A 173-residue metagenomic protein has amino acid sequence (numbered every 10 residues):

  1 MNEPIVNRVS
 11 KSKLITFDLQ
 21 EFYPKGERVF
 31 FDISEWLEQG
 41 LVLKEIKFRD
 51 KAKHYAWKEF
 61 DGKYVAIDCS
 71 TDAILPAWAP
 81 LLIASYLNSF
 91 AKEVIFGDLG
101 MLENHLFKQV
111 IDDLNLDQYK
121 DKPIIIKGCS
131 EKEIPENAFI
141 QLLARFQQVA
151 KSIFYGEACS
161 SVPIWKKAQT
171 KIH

Functional and structural regions predicted by a protein language model:
M1-L75, P80, V149-S152, G156-E157 (+1 more regions): N-terminal, charge-rich interaction modules
N2-V6, N104-Q109, D113-N115, K127 (+2 more regions): Asparagine-biased alpha-helical interface segments
F48-K53, G128, E136-A138, R145-F146: A domain-level signal for the structural core that forms small-molecule/cofactor-binding pockets and catalytic centers
Y64-S70, I95-G97, P123-C129: Short glycine-rich or small-residue beta-strand-to-loop segments that form or flank ligand, phosphate, metal/Fe-S
A73, M101, E131-E133, S160: Short Gly/Pro-enriched loop/turn and capping motifs at secondary-structure junctions
A79-Q118, G156-S161: Long, charge-dense
L82-L87, F139-Q147: Short, non-transmembrane amphipathic alpha-helical segments
L116-I140: Extended, charge-rich low-complexity interaction segments
